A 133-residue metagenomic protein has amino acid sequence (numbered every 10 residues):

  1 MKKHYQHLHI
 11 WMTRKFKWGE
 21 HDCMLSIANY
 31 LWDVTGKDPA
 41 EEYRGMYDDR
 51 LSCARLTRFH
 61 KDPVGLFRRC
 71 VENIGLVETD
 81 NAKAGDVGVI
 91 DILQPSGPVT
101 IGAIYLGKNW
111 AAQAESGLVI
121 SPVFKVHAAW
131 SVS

Functional and structural regions predicted by a protein language model:
M1-H60: N-terminal capping segments
W11, Y30-L31, T35, E78 (+3 more regions): Bulky hydrophobic/aromatic packing residues
L51-I120: ...with weaker cross-activation on analogous glycine-rich loops/strands in unrelated enzymes
V119-S133: Glycine- and charge-enriched low-complexity intrinsically disordered segments
